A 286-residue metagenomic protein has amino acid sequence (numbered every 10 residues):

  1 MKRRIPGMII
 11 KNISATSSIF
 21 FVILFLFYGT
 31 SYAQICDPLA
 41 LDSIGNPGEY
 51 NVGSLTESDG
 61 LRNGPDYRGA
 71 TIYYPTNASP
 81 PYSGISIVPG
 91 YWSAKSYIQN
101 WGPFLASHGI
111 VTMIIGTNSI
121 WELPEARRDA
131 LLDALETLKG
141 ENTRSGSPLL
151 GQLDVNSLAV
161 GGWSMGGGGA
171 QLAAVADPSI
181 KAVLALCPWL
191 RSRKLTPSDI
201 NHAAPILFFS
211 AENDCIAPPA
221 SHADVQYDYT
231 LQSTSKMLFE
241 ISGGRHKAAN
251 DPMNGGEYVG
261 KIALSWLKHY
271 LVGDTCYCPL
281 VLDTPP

Functional and structural regions predicted by a protein language model:
S17-Y28: Bacterial N-terminal signal peptides
Q34-P80: N-terminal cap/lid segment of alpha/beta-hydrolase-fold proteins
P80, E125-G168: Gly/Ser-rich "nucleophile elbow"/oxyanion-hole loop immediately N-terminal to the catalytic nucleophile in hydrolases
P81-G90: Short beta-strand element of the alpha/beta-hydrolase
S96-I115: Short amphipathic alpha-helix adjacent to the substrate-entry channel of hydrolases
G167-D177: Short glycine-enriched nucleophile-adjacent loop and the immediately C-terminal alpha-helix near the catalytic center
S179-L190: A conserved short beta-strand
N201-S265, H269: Active-site-adjacent alpha-helix of alpha/beta-hydrolase-fold enzymes
